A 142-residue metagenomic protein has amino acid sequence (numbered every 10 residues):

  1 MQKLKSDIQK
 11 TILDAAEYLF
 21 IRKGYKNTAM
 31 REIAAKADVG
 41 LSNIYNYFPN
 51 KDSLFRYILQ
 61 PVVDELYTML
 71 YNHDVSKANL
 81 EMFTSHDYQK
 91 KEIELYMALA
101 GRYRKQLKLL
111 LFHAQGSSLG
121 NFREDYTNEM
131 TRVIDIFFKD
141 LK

Functional and structural regions predicted by a protein language model:
M1-L4: N-terminal intrinsically disordered/low-complexity leader segments
D7-I8, V39: The short coil/loop that forms the "turn" connecting the two helices of the helix-turn-helix
T11-Y18, R22, E32, K36 (+6 more regions): Alpha-helical structural segments
D38-F48: Short hydrophobic/aromatic patch on the recognition helix
S76-F83, L109-S117: Short linear capping/connector segments at secondary-structure termini
R102, K108, Q115, Y126-K142: Hydrophobic alpha-helical bundle segments that form small-molecule/ligand-binding pockets
